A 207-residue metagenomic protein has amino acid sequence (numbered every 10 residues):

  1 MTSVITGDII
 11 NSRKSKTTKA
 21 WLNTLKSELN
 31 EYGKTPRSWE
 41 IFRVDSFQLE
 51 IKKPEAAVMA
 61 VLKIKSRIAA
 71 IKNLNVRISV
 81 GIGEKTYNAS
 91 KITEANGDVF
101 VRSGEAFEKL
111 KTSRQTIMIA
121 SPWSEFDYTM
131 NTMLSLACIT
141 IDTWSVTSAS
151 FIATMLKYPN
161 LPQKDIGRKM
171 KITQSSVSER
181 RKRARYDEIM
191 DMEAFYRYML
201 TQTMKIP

Functional and structural regions predicted by a protein language model:
M1-G104, E108: DNA-contacting interfaces and partner/effector-binding or oligomerization modules in DNA-centric proteins
N88-E94, L110-T132: Flexible, glycine/charge-rich interdomain/linker segments that couple and regulate nucleotide signaling catalytic cores
S148-T154: Short alpha-helical "packing" element that flanks the helix-turn-helix/winged-helix DNA-binding module
M155-P159: Short helix-to-turn junction characteristic of helix-turn-helix DNA-binding domains, especially the helix
P162-M170, V177: Short alpha-helical "recognition helix" segments of helix-turn-helix
S178-R183: Key DNA-contacting residues within the recognition helix of helix-turn-helix
E193-I206: Short, basic, alpha-helical segments at the C-terminal edge of helix-turn-helix-like DNA-binding modules
